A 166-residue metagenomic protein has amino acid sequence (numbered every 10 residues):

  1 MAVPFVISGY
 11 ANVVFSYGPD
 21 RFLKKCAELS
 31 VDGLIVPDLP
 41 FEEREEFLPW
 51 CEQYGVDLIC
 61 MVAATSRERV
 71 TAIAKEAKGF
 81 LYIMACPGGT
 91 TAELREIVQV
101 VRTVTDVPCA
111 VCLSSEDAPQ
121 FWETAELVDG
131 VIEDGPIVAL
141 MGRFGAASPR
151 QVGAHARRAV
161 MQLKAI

Functional and structural regions predicted by a protein language model:
M1-L39, Q151, L163: Active-site beta->alpha loop and helix N-cap motifs at the rims of alpha/beta catalytic domains
M1-Y10, C51-M61, V101-S114: Short beta-strand/loop segments at the ligand-binding rim of alpha/beta enzyme cores
S8-Y17, P40-F41, M61-T65, A110-P119: Glycine-rich beta-to-alpha transition loops that act as phosphate-gripper elements at the mouths of alpha/beta enzyme
C26-D32, E52-L58, K75-Y82, E126-V131: Glycine-enriched alpha-helix->loop->beta-strand junction motifs that scaffold or abut catalytic
V31-E43, Y82-T90, S114, L127-A147: Glycine-rich phosphate-binding active-site loops on the catalytic face of alpha/beta enzymes
S66-K75, V111-V131: Catalytic cores of alpha/beta
T71-T105, L140-F144: Glycine/Thr-rich beta-alpha phosphate-binding loop at enzyme active sites
R102-A110, P119, V128-I166: Alpha/beta catalytic cores of nucleotide-metabolism and tRNA/nucleoside-modifying enzymes
